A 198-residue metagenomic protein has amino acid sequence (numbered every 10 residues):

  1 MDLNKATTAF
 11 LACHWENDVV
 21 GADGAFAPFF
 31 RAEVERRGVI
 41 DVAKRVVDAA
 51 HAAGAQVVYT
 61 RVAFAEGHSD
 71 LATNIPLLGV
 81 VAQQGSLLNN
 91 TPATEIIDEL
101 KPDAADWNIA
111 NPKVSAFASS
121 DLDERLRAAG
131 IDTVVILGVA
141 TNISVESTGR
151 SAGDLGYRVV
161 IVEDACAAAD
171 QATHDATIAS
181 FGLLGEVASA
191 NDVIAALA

Functional and structural regions predicted by a protein language model:
M1-A9, K44-A53, N74-A198: Active-site-adjacent betaalpha module
L11-E16: N-terminal nucleotide-binding beta1-loop-alpha1 segment
N17-D18, S115: Active-site/binding-pocket entry motifs
D18-D23, G67-S69, Q171: Short acidic/His/Gly/Ser-rich catalytic and metal-binding motifs that mark active-site loops of diverse hydrolases
V20-R36: Acidic/histidine-rich helix-loop elements that form or flank divalent-metal/phosphate-binding sites at the catalytic
G38, V42: Charged catalytic carboxylate motif
A55-V62, V162: Short beta-strand segments at enzyme active-site cores
F64-G67, V114-A116: Short, catalytically relevant binding-site loops at active-site mouths
